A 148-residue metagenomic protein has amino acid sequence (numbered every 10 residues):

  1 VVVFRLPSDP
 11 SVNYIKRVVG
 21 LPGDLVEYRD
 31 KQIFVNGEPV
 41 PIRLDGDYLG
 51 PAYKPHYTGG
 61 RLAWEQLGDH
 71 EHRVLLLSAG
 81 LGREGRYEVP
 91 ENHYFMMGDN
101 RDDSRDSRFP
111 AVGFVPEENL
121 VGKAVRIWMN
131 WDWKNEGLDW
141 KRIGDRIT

Functional and structural regions predicted by a protein language model:
V1-T148: Soluble "head" domains of membrane/secretory-pathway proteins
